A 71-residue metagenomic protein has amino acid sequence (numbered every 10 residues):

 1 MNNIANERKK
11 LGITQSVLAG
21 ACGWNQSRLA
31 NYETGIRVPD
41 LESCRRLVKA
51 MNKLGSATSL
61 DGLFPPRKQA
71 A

Functional and structural regions predicted by a protein language model:
M1-K10, V17, A21, T58-D61: A short, Lys/Arg-rich alpha-helix, primarily the initiator
I4, Q15, Q26, C44: Helix-turn-helix DNA-binding elements, focusing on the entry/boundary residues of the two helices that contact DNA
R8, V48-N52: Conserved hydrophobic residues forming the short capping helix/wall of the S-adenosyl-L-methionine
G12, G23, T34-G35: Central "turn" residue of the DNA-binding helix-turn-helix
T14, N25, L54-A57: Short coil/loop linkers at secondary-structure junctions
G20, N25, E42: Catalytic phosphate/metal-binding cores of nucleic-acid and nucleotide-processing enzymes, i.e., regions that mediate
N31, R37-E42, K49, S56-A71: Short, charged recognition helix plus adjacent turn of helix-turn-helix-like nucleic-acid-binding domains
